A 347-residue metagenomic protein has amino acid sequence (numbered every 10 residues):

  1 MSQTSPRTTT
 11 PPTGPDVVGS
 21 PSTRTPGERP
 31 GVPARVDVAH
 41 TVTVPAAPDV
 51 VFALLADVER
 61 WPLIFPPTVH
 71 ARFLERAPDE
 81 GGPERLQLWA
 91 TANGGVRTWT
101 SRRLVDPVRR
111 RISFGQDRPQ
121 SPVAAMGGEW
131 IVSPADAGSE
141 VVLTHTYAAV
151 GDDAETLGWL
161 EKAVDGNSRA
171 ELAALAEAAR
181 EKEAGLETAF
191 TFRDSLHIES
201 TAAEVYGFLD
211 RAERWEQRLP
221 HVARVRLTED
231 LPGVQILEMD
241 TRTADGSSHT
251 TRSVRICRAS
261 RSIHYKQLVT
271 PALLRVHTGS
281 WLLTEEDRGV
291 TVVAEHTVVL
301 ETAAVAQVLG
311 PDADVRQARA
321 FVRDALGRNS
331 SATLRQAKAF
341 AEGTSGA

Functional and structural regions predicted by a protein language model:
S2-G82, R169-L231, A347: Hydrophobic ligand-binding cavity/cleft-lining segments
S2-R7, P11-G31, R35, R85-N93 (+3 more regions): Beta-strand/loop substructures that line and gate deep hydrophobic ligand-binding cavities in soluble
Q3-T4, G31-P33, E59-L63, R72-P122 (+5 more regions): Glycine-rich portal/gate segments that line the openings of hydrophobic small-molecule binding cavities
G31-V32, T41, P83, I112 (+7 more regions): General secondary-structure edge motif
T41-T43, R72, L104, I131 (+5 more regions): Generic structural detector for well-ordered beta-strands
V44, H145-Y147, I198, T241 (+1 more regions): Hydrophobic beta-strand positions in extracellular immunoglobulin-like domains
V164-L172, A176, L326-S330, L334: N-terminal membrane-insertion helices
T191-R193, T250, T278: Transmembrane beta-barrel architecture of outer membranes
